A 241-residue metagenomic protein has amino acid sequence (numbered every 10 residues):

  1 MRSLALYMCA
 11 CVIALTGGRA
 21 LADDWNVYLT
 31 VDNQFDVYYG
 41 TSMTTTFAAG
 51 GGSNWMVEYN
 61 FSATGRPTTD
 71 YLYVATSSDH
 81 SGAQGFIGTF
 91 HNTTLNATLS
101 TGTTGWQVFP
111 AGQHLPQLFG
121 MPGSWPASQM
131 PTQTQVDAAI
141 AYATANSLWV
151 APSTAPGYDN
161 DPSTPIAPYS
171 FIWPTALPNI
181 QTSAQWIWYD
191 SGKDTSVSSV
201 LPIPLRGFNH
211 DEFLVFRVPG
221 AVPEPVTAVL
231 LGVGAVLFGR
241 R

Functional and structural regions predicted by a protein language model:
R2-A5, C9-D24, V218-L231: Short, threonine-centered small-residue motifs that mark membrane-proximal processing/anchoring sites and TM-junction
D23-W25, T30-D32, R66-A221: Accessory carbohydrate-binding/adhesion or oligomerization-edge regions at the termini of glycan-active proteins
V31, S53-V57: Residues that act as N-cap/strand-start positions at coil-to-secondary-structure junctions
N33-Q34, G234: A generic "binding-loop/recognition-motif" signal
Q34-M43: Short, surface-exposed beta-strand/strand-loop-strand elements in extracellular ectodomains
T45-G52: Solvent-exposed serine/threonine-rich low-complexity stretches and specific carbohydrate-binding patches
V57-T64: Exposed aromatic-hydrophobic patches
F238-R241: C-terminal membrane-anchoring or membrane-association module
